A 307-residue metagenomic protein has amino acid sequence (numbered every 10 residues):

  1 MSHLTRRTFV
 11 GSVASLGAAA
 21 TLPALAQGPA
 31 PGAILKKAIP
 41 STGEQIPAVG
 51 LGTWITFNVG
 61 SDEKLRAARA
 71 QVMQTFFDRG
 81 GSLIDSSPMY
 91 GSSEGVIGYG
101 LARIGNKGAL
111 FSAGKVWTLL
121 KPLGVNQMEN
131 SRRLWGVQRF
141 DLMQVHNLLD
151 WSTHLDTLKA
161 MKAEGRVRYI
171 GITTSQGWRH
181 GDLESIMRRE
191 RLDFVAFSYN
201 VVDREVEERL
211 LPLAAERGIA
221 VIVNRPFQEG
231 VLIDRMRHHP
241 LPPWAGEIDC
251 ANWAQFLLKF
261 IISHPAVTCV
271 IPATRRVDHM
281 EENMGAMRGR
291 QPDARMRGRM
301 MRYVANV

Functional and structural regions predicted by a protein language model:
S2-L110, V125: N-terminal binding-site loop/beta-alpha segment at the start of enzyme catalytic domains that lines or forms
L16, G28, I39, R209-V307: Structured C-terminal cap/extension of enzyme domains
K36, M73, E94, G98 (+6 more regions): Generic structural signal for well-ordered alpha-helices, preferentially at hydrophobic/aromatic core positions
I39, L51, I84, I97 (+6 more regions): Conserved, mostly hydrophobic/aromatic
I46-A48, G80-S82, N106-L110, V137-D141 (+4 more regions): Short, well-ordered coil/turn segments that N-cap beta-strands
I55, P88-Y90, V116-T118, L149 (+4 more regions): Active-site-proximal loop/turn and secondary-structure-junction residues that shape catalytic pockets, frequently
G60, L119-R209, E216-I222: Glycine/proline-rich, positively charged, aromatic-decorated active-site loop/lid region on the catalytic face
R79, M161, S263-V267: A structural motif corresponding to the C-terminal end of an alpha-helix and its immediate exit/capping segment
